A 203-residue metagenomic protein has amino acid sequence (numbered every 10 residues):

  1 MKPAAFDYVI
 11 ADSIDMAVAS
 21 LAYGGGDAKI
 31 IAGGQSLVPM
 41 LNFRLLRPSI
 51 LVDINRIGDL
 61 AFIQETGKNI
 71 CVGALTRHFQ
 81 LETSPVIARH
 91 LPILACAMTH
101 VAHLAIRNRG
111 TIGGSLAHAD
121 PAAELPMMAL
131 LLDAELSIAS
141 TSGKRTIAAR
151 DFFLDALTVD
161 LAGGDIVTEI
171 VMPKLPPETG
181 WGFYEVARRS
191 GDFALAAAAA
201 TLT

Functional and structural regions predicted by a protein language model:
M1-T203: C-terminal structural segment of proteins
